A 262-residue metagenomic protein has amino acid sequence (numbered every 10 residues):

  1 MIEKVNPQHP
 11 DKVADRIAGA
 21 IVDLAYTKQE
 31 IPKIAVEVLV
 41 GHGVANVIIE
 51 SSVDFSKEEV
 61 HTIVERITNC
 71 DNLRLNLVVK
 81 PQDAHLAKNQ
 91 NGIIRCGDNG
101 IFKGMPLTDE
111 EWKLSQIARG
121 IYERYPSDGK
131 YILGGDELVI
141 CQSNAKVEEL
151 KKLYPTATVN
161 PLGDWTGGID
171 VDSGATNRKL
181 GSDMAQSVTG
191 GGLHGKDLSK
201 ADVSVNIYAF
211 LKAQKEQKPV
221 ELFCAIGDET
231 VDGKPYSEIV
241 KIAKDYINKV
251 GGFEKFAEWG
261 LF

Functional and structural regions predicted by a protein language model:
M1-F262: A domain-level signal for the structural core that forms small-molecule/cofactor-binding pockets and catalytic centers
